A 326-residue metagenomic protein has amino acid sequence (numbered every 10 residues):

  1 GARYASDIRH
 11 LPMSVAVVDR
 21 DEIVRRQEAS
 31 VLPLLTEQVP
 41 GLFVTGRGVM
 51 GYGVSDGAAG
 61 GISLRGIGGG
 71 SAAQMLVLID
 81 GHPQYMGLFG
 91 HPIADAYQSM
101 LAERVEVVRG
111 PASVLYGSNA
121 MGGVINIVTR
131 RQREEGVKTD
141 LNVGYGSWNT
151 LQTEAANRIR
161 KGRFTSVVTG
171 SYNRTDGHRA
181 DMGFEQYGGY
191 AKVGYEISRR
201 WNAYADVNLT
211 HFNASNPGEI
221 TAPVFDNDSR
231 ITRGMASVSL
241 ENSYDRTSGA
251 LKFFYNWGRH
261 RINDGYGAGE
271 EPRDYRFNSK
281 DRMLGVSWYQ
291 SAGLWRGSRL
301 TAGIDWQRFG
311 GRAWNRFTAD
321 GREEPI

Functional and structural regions predicted by a protein language model:
G1-A29, D56-A58, M75, Y190: N-terminal periplasmic "start-of-domain" segments of outer-membrane beta-barrel proteins
I23, L35-T36, V105-V107, I125-I127: Non-catalytic regulatory/gating segments with a bias toward low-complexity or hydrophobic composition
P33-H82, E103: Extracytoplasmic beta-strand/coil segments of soluble accessory domains associated with Gram-negative outer-membrane
V54, A94-A96, Y145-S147, R158-R160 (+4 more regions): Replace "Gram-negative outer membrane beta-barrel proteins" with "bacterial and organellar outer membrane beta-barrel
G60, M121-G123, V137-L141, L151-A155 (+6 more regions): Hydrophobic, lipid-facing positions within transmembrane beta-strands of outer-membrane proteins
H82-R109: Short acidic/polar hinge/loop motifs at secondary-structure boundaries that mediate gating or recognition
Y145-R174, R179-N213, N227-A250, L294-W295 (+1 more regions): Transmembrane beta-barrel wall of Gram-negative outer-membrane proteins
E196, R200-T210, I231-I326: Face-selective signature of the C-terminal outer-membrane beta-barrel domain
